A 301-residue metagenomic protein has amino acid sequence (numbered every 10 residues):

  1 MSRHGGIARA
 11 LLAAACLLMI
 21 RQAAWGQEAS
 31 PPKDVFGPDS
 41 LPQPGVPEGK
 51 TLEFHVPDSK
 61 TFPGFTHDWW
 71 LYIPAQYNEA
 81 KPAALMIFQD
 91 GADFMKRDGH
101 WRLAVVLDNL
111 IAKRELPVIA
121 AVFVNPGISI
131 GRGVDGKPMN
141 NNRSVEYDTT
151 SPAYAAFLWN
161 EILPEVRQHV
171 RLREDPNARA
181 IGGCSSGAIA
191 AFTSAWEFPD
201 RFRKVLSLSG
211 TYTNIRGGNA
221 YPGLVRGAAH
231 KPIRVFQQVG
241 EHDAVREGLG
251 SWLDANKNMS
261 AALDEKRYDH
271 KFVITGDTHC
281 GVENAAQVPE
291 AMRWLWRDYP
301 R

Functional and structural regions predicted by a protein language model:
M1-I7: N-terminal secretory signal peptides that target proteins for export/translocation
H4, M19-Q22, D148: Intrinsically disordered, low-complexity proline-rich regions
I7, A13, V239-H242: Compositionally biased, intrinsically disordered low-complexity regions
A10-R21: Bacterial N-terminal signal peptides
Q27-R301: Non-catalytic cap/lid and distal C-terminal segments of serine-dependent acyl enzymes
